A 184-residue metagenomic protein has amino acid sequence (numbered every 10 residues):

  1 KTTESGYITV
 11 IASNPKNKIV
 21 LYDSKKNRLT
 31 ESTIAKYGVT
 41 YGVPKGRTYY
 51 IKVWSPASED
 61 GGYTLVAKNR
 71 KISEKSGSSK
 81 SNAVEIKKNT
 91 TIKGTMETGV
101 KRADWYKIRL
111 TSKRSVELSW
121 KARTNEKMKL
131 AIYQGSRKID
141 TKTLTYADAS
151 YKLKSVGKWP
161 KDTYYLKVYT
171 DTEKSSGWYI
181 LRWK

Functional and structural regions predicted by a protein language model:
T2, I11-N14, S55-A57, T98 (+3 more regions): Non-cytosolic beta-sheet module surface loops
T3-Y7, S13-N14, T33, V66-K107 (+2 more regions): Non-catalytic extracellular/lumenal accessory regions of secreted precursors
E4-G6, R47-Y49, E59-G61, S112-V116 (+3 more regions): Short tyrosine-centred short linear motifs in exposed loops/low-complexity segments
K16-N27, E126-R137: Short, surface-exposed beta-strand/strand-loop-strand elements in extracellular ectodomains
L29-K36, K138-A147: Solvent-exposed serine/threonine-rich low-complexity stretches and specific carbohydrate-binding patches
Y37-G42, A149-G157: Exposed aromatic-hydrophobic patches
Y41-P56, G157-D171: Noncatalytic modules at the cell exterior or secretory-pathway interfaces, chiefly beta-strand-rich lectin/adhesion
K52-R70, D104-Y106, M128, K167-K184: Edge beta-strands of jelly-roll/beta-sandwich modules across compartments, strongly enriched in secreted/luminal
